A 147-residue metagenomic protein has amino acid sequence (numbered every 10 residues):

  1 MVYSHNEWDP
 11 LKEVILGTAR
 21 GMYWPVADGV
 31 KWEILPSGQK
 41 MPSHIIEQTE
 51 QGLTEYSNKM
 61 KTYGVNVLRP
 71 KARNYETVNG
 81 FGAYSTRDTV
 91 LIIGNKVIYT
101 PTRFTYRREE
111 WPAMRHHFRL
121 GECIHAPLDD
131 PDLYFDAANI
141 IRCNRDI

Functional and structural regions predicted by a protein language model:
M1-I147: The feature marks the mature, well-folded catalytic cores of soluble enzymes
